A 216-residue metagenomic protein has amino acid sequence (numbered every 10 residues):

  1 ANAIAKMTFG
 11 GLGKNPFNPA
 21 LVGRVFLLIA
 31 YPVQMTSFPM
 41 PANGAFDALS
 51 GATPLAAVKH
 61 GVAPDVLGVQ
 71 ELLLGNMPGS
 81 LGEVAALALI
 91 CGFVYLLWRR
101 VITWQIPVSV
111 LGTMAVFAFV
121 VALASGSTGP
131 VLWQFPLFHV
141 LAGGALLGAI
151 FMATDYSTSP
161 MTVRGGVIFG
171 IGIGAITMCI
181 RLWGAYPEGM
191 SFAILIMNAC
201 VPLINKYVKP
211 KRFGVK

Functional and structural regions predicted by a protein language model:
A1-F9, R24-I29, T113-A118, A145-A149 (+1 more regions): Alpha-helical transmembrane segments and their membrane-interface exit regions
N2-G13, N18, C91-R100, I150-S159 (+1 more regions): C-terminal ends of transmembrane helices
G13-I90: Long hydrophobic alpha-helical segments that form multi-pass transmembrane helix bundles in integral membrane proteins
K14-R24, W104-G112, V140-L141, V163-F169: Cytoplasmic-side transmembrane-helix entry/capping segments in multi-pass membrane proteins
P16, A20, L137-A145, G166 (+1 more regions): Loop-to-transmembrane alpha-helix initiation sites
L87-I90, V108-V116, H139-M152, V167-A175: Hydrophobic alpha-helical segments embedded in the membrane of multi-pass proteins
L97, V101-G129: Conserved mixed alpha/beta catalytic, RNA-binding, or beta-rich assembly cores of soluble enzyme, regulatory
I180-K216: Cytosolic-side transmembrane-helix boundaries in multi-pass membrane proteins
